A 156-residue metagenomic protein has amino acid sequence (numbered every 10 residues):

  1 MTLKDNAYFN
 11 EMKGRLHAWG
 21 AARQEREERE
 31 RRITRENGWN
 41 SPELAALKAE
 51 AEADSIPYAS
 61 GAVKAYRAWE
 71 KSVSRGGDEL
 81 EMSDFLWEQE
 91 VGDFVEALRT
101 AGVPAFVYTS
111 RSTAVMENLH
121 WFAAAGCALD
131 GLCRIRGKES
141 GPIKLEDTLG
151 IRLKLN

Functional and structural regions predicted by a protein language model:
M1-A114: An N-terminal amphipathic alpha-helical segment
L98, L119-F122: Structured, beta-strand-rich domain cores that present glycine/charged loop surfaces used to bind extended ligands
W121-N156: C-terminal edge-of-domain segments
